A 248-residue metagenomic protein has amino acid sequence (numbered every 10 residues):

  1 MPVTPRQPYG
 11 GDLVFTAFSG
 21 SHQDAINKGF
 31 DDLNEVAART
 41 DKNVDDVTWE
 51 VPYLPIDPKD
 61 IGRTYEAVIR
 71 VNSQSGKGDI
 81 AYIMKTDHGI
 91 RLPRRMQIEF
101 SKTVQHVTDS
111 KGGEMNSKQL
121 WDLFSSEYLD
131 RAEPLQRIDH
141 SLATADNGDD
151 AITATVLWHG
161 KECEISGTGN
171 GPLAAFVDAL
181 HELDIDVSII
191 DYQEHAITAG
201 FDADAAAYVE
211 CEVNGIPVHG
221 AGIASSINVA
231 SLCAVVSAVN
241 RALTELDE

Functional and structural regions predicted by a protein language model:
M1-S166, F201-D204: A mid-to-C-terminal "edge-of-domain" accessory segment
S125-Y128, H181, N240: Signal for well-folded cores of large energy- and translation-related assemblies
I152-V156, I197-G220: Positively charged, aromatic-enriched nucleic acid-contacting surfaces
T168-P172, E210-P217, L232-A234: Terminal-proximal interaction/regulatory segments of ATP-powered molecular machines
N170-S188: A short, contiguous, amphipathic alpha-helix enriched in charged residues
I190-A196: Long, charged, glycine-rich C-terminal linkers/tails
P217-E248: Mixed-charge, glycine-accented linear interaction segment located at domain edges/termini
